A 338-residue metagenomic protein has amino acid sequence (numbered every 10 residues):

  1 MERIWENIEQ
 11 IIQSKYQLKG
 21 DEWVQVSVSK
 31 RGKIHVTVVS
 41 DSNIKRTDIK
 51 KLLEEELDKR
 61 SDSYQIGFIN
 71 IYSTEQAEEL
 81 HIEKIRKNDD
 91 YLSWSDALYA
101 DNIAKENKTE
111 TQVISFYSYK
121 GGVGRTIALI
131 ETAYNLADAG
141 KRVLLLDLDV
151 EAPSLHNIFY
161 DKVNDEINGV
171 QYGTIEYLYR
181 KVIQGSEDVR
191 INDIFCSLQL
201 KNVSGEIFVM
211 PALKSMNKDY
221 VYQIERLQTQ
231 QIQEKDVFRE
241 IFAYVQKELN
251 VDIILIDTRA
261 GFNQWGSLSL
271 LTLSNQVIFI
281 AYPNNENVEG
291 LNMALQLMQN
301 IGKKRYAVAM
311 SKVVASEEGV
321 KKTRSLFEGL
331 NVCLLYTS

Functional and structural regions predicted by a protein language model:
M1-K87: Long, basic/Gly/Ser/Thr-rich N-terminal segments that mediate initial subcellular attachment or targeting
T47, E56, A139, E240-V332: Conserved catalytic-core segment of NTP-binding enzymes
Q65-S118: Extreme N-terminal, non-catalytic leader segments that precede Walker-type/kinase nucleotide-binding cores
K87-Y91, R125, Q230-F238, E286-G290: Phosphate/oxyanion-binding active-site loops and adjacent basic polyanion-contact surfaces
Y99-N157: Walker A/P-loop phosphate-binding motif and the immediately C-terminal alpha-helix
I114-F116, V209-P211, D257, A307-K312 (+1 more regions): Extended hydrophobic secondary-structure segments that form protein cores and membrane-embedded regions
V150-K247, Q264: P-loop/Walker-type NTP enzyme "switch/lid" segment
C333-T337: Conserved small/polar residues in nucleotide/adenosyl-binding loops
